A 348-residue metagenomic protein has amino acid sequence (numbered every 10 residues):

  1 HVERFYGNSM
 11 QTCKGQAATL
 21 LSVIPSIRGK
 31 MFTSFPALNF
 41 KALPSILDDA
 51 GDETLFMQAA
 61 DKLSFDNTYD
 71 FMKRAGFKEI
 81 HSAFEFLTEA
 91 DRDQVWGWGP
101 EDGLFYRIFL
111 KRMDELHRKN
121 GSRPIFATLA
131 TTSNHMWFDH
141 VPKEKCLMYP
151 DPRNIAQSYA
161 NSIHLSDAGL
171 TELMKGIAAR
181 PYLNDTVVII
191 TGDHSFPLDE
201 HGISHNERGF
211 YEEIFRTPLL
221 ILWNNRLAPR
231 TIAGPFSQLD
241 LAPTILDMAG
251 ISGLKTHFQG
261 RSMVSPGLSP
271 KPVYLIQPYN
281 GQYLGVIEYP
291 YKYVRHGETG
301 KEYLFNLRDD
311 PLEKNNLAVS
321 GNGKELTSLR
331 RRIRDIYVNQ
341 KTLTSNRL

Functional and structural regions predicted by a protein language model:
H1-L348: Solvent-exposed soluble domains appended to multi-pass membrane proteins
